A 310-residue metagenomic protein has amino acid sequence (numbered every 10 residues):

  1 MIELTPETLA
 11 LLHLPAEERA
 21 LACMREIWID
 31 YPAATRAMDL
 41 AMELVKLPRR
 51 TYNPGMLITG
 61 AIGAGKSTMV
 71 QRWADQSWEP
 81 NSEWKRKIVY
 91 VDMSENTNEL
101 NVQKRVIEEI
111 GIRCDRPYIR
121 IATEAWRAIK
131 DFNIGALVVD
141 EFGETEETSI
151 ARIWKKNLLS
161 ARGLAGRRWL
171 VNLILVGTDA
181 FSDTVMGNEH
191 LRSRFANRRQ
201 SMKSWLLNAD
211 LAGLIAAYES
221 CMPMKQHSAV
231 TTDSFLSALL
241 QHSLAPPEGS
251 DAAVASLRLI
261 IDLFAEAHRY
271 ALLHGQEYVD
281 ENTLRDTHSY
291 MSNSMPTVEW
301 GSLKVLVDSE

Functional and structural regions predicted by a protein language model:
M1-D30, G63, E219-E310: C-terminal alpha-helical "lid" subdomain
L9-P15, M38, N98-R105, I112-W169 (+3 more regions): Mid-core helix/loop region of P-loop NTP-binding domains shared across ATPases and GTPases
M38-R50: Pre-Walker A adenine-sensing motif
L47-T51, P80-K85, R127-F132, I153 (+2 more regions): Conserved catalytic network of the ASCE P-loop NTPase/AAA+ motor domain
R50-R72: Walker A/P-loop nucleotide-binding motif
Q71-D75, I261: The feature captures the helix immediately C-terminal to the Walker
E79-R105: AAA+/P-loop NTPase substrate/partner-engagement loops
E146, L158-A238, H242: The catalytic "switch" region of P-loop NTPases
